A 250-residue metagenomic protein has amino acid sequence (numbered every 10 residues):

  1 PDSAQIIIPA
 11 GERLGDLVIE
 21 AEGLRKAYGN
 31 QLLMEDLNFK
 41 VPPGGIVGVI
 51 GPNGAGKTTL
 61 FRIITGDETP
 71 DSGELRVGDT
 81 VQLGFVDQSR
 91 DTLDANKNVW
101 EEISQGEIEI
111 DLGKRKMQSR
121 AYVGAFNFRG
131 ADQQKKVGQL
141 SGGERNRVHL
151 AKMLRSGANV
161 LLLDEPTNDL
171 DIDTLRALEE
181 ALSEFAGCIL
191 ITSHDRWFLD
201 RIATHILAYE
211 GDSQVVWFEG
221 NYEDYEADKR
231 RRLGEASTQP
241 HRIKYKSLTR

Functional and structural regions predicted by a protein language model:
S3, I7-R250: ABC ATP-binding cassette signature C-motif
